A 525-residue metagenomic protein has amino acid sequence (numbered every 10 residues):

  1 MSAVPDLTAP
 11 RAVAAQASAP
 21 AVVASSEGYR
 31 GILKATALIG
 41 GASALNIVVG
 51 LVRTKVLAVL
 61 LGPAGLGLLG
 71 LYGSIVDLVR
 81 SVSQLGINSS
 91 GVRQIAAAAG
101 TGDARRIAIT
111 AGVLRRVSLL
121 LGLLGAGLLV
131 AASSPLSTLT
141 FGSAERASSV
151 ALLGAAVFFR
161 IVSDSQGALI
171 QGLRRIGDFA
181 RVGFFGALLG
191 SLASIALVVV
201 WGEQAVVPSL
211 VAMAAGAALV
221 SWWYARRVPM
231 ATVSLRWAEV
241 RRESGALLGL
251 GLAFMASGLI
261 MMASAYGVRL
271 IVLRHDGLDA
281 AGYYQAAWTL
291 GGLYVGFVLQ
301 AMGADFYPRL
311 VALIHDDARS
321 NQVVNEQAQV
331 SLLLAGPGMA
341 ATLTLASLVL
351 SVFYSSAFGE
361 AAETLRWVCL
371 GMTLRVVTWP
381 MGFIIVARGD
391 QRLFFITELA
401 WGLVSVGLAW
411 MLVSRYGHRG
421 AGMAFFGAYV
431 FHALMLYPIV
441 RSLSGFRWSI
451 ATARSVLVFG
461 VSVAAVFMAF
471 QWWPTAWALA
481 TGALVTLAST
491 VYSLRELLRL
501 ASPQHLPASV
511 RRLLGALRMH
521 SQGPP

Functional and structural regions predicted by a protein language model:
S2-S18, G112-F141, S191-L192, V199 (+4 more regions): Alpha-helical transmembrane segments of multi-pass membrane transport and lipid-handling proteins
S2-V23, M468-P525: Membrane-proximal transmembrane or re-entrant/amphipathic helices at the cytosolic face
V4-I32, S221-A265, P308-R319, S444-V456 (+1 more regions): Interhelical loop/hinge segments that connect adjacent transmembrane helices in multipass membrane
R30-N46, Y72, D77, S81-S134 (+4 more regions): Membrane-water interface segments that mark the loop-to-transmembrane alpha-helix transition
K34-L51, L66, G186, L210-A217 (+6 more regions): Transmembrane helical elements of multi-pass membrane transporters/channels
L85-T101, Q171-G172, A287, G291-L332 (+1 more regions): Helix-loop junctions and terminal segments of transmembrane helices in multi-pass membrane transport/translocation
A147, A151, A180-P229, A286-W288 (+4 more regions): Hydrophobic alpha-helical transmembrane segments
F158-G183, C369-A400, S442, S449: Membrane-interface junctions at transmembrane-helix termini in multi-pass inner-membrane proteins
